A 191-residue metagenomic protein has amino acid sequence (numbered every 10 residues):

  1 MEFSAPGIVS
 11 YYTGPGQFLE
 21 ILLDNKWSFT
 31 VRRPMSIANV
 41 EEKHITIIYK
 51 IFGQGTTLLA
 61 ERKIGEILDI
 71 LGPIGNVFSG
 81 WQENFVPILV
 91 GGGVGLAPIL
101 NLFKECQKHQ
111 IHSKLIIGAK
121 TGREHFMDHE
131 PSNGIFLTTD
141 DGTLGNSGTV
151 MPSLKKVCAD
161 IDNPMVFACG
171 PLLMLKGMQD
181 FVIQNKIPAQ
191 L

Functional and structural regions predicted by a protein language model:
M1-I64: Ferredoxin-reductase
Q54-L191: FNR/FR-type flavoprotein reductase catalytic core
